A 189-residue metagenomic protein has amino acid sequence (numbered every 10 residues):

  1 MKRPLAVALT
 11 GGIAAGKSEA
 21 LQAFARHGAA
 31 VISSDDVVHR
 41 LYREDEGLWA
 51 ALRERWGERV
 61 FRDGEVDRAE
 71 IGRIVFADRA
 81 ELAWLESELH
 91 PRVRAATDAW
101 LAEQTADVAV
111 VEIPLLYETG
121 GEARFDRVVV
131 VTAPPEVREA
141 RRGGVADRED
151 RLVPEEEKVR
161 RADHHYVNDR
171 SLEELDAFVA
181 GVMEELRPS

Functional and structural regions predicted by a protein language model:
M1-V66, A177-A180, E184-S189: Glycine-rich phosphate-binding loop of ATP-dependent small-molecule kinases
H27, W56, R124-F125, R161-A162: Short, structured coil segments at secondary-structure junctions
I32-S33, R160-E174: Phosphate-binding beta-loop-alpha motif at adenosine-nucleotide cofactor sites
D36-H39, A133-E136, D150: Short, acidic/turn-prone active-site loops that include or flank metal/cofactor- and phosphate-binding residues
D36-V108: ATP-dependent small-molecule kinase phosphotransfer cores that center on conserved nucleotide phosphate-binding segments
R94-E103, V108-R141: ATP-dependent NMP and nucleoside kinases share a basic, alpha-helical "lid"
G144-P154: Glycine-rich S-adenosyl-L-methionine
